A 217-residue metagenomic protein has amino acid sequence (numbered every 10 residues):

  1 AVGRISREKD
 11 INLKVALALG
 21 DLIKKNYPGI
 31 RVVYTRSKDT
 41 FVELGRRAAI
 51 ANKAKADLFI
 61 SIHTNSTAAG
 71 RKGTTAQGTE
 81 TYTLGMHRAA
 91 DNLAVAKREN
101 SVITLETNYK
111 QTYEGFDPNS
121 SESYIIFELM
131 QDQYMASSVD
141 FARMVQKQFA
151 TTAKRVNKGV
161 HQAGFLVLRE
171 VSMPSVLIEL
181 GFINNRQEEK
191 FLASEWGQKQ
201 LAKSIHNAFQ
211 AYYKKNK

Functional and structural regions predicted by a protein language model:
G3-K217: Active-site-proximal helix/loop segments of hydrolytic enzymes
